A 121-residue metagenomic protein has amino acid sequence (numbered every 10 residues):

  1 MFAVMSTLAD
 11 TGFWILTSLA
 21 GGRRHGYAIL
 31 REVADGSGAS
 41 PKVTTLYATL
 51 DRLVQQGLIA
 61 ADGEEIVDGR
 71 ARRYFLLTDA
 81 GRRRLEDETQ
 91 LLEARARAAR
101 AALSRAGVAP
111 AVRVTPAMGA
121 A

Functional and structural regions predicted by a protein language model:
F2-Y47: N-terminal helix-turn-helix DNA-binding core of bacterial DNA-binding proteins
L30-A34, V54, L76, R82: Short, surface-exposed helix/turn micro-motifs that flank interaction/cofactor sites
G38, E64-I66: Short polar/acidic secondary-structure junctions
Y47-V54: Short, hydrophobic-biased segments on the C-terminal half of alpha helices that form "recognition helices"
G57: Glycine-centered, phosphate/nucleic-acid-interacting loop/turn motifs that mediate DNA/RNA or nucleotide
A61: Short beta-strand "wing" residues that participate in macromolecule-binding interfaces
I66-T89: Basic, amphipathic "hinge/linker" alpha-helix immediately C-terminal to the N-terminal HTH DNA-binding motif
L85-A121: Amphipathic alpha-helical dimerization/coiled-coil segments that flank or bridge DNA-binding/regulatory modules
